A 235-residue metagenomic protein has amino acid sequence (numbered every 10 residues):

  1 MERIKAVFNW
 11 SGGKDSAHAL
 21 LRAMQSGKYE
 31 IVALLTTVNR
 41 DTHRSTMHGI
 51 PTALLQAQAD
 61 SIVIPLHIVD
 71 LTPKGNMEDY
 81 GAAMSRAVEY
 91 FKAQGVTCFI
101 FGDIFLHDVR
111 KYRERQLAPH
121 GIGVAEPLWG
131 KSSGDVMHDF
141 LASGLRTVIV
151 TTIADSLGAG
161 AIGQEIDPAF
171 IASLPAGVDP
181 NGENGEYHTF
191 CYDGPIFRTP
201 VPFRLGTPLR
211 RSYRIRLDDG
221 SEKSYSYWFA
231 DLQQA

Functional and structural regions predicted by a protein language model:
M1-A235: Nucleotide-activated chemistry modules centered on ATP-dependent adenylation/adenylyltransferase
